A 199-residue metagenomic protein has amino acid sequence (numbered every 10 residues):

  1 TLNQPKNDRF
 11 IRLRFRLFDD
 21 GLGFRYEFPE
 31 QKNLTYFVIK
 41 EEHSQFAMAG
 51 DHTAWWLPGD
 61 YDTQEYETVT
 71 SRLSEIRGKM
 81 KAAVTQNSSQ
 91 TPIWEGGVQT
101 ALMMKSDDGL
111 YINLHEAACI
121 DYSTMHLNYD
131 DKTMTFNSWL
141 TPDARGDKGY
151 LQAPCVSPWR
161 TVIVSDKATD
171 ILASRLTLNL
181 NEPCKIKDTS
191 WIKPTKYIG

Functional and structural regions predicted by a protein language model:
T1-K187: N-terminal accessory beta-strand-rich subdomains and adjacent acidic, glycine-rich linkers that precede catalytic cores
S190: Catalytic cores of extracellular degradative/oxidative enzymes
K193-G199: N-terminal small/glycine-rich loop or linker at the start of catalytic domains across soluble metabolic enzymes
